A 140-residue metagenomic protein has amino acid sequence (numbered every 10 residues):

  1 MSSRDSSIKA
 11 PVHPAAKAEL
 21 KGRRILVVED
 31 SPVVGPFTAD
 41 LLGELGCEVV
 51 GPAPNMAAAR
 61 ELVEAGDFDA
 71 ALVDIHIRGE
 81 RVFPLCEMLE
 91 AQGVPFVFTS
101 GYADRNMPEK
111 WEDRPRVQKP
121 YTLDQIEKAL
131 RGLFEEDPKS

Functional and structural regions predicted by a protein language model:
M1-R24, P108, T122-S140: Non-catalytic signal-transmission and effector/linker regions of two-component phosphorelay proteins
E29: Conserved acidic carboxylate
P32-G51: Two-component/phosphorelay signaling modules centered on CheY-like receiver
P52-A70: Acidic, metal-coordinating helix/loop segments flanking the phosphotransfer/catalytic sites of two-component signaling
D74: Active-site residues of response regulator receiver
R78: The feature encodes the CheY-like receiver
K119: A Lys-centered signature of the CheY-like receiver
